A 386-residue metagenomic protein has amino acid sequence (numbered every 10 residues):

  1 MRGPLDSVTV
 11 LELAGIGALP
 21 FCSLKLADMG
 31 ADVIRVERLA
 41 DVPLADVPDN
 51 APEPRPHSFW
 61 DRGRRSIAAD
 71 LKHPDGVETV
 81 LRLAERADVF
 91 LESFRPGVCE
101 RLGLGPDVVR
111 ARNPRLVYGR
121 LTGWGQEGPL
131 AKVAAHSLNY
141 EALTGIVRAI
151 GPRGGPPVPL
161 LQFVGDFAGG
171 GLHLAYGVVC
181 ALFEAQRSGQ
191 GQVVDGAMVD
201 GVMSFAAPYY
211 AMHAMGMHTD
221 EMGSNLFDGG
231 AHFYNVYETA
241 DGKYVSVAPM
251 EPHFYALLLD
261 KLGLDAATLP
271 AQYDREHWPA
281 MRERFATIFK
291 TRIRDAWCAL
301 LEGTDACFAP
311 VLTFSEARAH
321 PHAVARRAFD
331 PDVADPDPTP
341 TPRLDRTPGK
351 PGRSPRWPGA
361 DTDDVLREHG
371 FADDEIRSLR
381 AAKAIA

Functional and structural regions predicted by a protein language model:
M1-G177, A181-R187, W357, D363-A386: N-terminal helix-loop segment corresponding to the beta1-alpha1 unit of nucleotide/adenylate-binding folds
A40, W124-G125, M198-M203, D241-K243 (+2 more regions): Glycine-rich beta-alpha junction loops
H57, G223-G229, N235-V236, D332-D335 (+1 more regions): Short Gly/Pro-enriched turn/cap motifs at secondary-structure boundaries
Q126, G154-G165, Q186-V202, M222-G229 (+1 more regions): Conserved Rossmann-fold dehydrogenase catalytic segment
G170-G191, S204-M217, L259-D265: Oxidoreductase and adenylate-handling cofactor-binding alpha/beta cores
F233-T304, F308: Aromatic-enriched alpha-helical interface/lid elements that frame and gate functional surfaces
E302-G352: A glycine-rich dinucleotide-binding beta-alpha-beta segment and adjacent secondary-structure elements that constitute
D332-S378: Flexible, small-/acidic-enriched active-site or ligand-binding loops
